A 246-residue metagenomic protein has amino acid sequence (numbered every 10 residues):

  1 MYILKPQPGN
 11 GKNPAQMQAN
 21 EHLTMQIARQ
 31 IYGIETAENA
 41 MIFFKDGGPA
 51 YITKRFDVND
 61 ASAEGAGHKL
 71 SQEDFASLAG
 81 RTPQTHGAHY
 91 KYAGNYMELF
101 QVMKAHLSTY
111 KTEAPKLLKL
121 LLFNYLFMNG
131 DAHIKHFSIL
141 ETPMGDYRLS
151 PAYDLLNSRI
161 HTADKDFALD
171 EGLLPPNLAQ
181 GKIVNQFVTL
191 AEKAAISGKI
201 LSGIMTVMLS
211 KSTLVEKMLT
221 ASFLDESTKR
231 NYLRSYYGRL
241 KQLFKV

Functional and structural regions predicted by a protein language model:
M1-G87: Conserved ATP-binding subdomain of kinase catalytic cores across diverse folds
Q16-Y32, K91-H161: Conserved kinase catalytic-core segment
E38, A195-V207: Short, surface-exposed acidic
F44, S202-T213, S222: Small/polar glycine-rich anion-binding or flexible loop at a beta-alpha turn
F44-P49, H136-T142, M208: A glycine-rich phosphate-binding loop feature that marks nucleotide/adenosyl-phosphate handling sites
D74-G94, F100-V102, T142-K199: Catalytic-core segments of enzymes that bind and process phosphorylated/nucleotide-bearing substrates
L117-L121, I204-M205, M218-L219: Short alpha-helical scaffolding segments that buttress acidic/His motifs in well-ordered protein cores
D146-L149, V215-V246: Regulatory N- and C-terminal appendages and interdomain linkers associated with kinase/kinase-like NTP transferase
